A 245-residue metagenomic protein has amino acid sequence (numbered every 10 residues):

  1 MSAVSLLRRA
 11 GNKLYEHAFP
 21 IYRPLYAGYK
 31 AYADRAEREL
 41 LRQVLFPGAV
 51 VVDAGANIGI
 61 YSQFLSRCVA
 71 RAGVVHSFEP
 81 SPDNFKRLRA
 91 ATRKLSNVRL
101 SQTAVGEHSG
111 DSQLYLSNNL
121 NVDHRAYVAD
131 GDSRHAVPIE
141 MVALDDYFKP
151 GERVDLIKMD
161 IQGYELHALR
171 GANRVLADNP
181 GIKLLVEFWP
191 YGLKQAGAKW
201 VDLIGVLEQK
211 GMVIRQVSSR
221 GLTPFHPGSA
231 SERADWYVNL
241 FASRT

Functional and structural regions predicted by a protein language model:
M1-T245: Phosphate/nucleotide-binding beta-alpha loop and adjacent structural elements of enzyme active sites
